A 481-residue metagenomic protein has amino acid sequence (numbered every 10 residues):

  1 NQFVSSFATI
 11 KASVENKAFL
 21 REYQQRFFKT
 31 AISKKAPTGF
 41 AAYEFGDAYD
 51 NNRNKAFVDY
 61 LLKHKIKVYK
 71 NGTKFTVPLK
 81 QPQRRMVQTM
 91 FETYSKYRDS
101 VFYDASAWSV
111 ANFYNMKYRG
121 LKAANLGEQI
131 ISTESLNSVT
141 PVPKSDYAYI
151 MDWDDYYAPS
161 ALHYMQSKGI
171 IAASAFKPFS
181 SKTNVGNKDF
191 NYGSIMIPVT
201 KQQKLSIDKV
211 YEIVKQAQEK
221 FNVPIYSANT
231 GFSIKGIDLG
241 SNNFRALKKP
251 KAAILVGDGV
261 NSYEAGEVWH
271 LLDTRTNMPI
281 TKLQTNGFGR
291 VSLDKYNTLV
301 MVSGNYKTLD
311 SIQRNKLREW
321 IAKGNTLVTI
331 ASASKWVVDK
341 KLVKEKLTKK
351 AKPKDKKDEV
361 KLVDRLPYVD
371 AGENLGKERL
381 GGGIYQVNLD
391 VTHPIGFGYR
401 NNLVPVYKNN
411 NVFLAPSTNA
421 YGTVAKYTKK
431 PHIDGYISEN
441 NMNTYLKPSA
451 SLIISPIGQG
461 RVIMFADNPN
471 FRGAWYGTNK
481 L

Functional and structural regions predicted by a protein language model:
N1-L481: Intrinsic-disorder/low-complexity accessory segments
